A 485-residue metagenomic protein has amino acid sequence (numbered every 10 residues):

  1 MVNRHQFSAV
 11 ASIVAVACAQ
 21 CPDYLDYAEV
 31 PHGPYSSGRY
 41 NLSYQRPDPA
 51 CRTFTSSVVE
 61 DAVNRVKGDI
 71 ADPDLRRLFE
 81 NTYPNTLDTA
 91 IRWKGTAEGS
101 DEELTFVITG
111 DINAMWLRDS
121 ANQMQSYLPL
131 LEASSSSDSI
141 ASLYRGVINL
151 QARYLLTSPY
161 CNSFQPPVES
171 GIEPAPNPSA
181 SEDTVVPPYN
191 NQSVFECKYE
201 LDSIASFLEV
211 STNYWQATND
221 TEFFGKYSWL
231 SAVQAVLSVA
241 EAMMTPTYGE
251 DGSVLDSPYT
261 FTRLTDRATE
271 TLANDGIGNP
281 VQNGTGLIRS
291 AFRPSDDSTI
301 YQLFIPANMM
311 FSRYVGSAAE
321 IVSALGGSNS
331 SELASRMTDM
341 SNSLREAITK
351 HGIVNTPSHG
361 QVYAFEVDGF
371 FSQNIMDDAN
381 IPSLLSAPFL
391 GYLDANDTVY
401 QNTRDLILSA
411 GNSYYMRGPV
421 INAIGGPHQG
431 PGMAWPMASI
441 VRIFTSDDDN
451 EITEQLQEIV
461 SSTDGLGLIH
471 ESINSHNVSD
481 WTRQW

Functional and structural regions predicted by a protein language model:
M1-Q20: Fungal secretory targeting signals
Q20-R118, S158, S179-A180: Low-complexity, Ser/Thr/Pro/Gly-enriched N-terminal "stalk/linker" regions
C51-D72, N122-S136, S206-E222, M309-N329 (+2 more regions): Well-ordered alpha-helical scaffold segments within catalytic/enzyme domains
V63, R76-P84, M124, L128 (+9 more regions): Hydrophobic core segments within long, regular secondary-structure runs in both alpha- and beta-rich folds
L87-E103, E173-P187, P280-R293, G465-I473: Active-site-adjacent bridging/hinge elements
N113-A268: Aromatic-rich carbohydrate-recognition surfaces in CAZymes
L117, L156-P167, G171-P176, Y227 (+3 more regions): Extended ligand-binding clefts on enzyme/binding-domain cores
T184-N191, N374-D394, P431-W485: C-terminal capping/lid segments that line or modulate ligand- or cofactor-binding pockets
